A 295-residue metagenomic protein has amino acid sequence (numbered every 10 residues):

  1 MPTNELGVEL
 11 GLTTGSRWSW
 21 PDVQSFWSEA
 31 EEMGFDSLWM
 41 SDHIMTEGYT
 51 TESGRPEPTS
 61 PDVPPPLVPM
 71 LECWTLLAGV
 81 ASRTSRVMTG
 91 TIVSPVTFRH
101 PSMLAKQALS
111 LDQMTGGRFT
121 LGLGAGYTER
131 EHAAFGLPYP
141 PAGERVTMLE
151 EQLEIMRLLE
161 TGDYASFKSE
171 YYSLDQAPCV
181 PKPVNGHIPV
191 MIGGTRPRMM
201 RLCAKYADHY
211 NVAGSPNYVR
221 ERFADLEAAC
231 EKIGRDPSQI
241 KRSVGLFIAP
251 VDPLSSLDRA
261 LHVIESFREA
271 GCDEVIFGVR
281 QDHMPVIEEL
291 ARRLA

Functional and structural regions predicted by a protein language model:
M1-A295: Active-site-adjacent structural elements that line small-molecule/cofactor binding pockets in enzymes
